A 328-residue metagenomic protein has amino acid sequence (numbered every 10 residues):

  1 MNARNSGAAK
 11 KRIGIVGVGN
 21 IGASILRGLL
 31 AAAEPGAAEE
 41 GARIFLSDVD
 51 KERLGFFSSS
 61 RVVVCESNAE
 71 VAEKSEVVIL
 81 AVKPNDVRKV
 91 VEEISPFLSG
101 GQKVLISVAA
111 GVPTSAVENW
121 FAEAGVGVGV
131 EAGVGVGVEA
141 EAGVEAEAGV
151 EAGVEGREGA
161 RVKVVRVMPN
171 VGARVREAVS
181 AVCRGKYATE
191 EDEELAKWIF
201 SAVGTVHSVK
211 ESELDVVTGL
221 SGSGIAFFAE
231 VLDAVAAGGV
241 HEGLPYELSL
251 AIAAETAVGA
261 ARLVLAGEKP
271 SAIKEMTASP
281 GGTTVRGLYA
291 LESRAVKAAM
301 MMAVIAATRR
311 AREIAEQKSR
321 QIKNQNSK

Functional and structural regions predicted by a protein language model:
M1-E73, V240-E242: NAD(P)+-binding Rossmann beta1-loop-alpha1 motif at the extreme N-terminus of oxidoreductases
N2-A3, A251-K328: NAD(P)-dependent Rossmann-like dehydrogenase/reductase catalytic/cofactor-binding core
A3-A9, A31-E40, A122-R161, Q321-S327: Intrinsically disordered, low-complexity terminal tails and inter-domain linkers enriched for S/T/G/P/D/E
L26, N68-L80, P84-E139, G149-V182: Rossmann-like NAD(P)(H) cofactor-binding subdomain of soluble oxidoreductases
I44, L54, V71, V87 (+3 more regions): Small-residue helix-packing motif on alpha-helices
A116-V126, R157-K163, V179-V216, A229-A266 (+1 more regions): Internal alpha-helical scaffold of NAD(P)-dependent oxidoreductase catalytic cores
V165, L214-G219, P270-E275: Short pre-catalytic strand/loop immediately N-terminal to key active-site residues, enriched for Gly-Thr
